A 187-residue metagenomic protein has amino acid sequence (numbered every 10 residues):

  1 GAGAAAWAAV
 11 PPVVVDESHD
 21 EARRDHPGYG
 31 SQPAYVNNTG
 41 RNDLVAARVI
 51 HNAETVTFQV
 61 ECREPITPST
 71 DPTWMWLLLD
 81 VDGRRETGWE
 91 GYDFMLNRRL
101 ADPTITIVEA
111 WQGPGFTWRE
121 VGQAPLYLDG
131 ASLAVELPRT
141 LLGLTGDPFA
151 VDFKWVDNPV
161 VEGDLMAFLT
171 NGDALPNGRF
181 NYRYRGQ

Functional and structural regions predicted by a protein language model:
G1-W74, L78-F116, D157-Q187: Order/disorder boundary and secretion-linked terminal/linker segments
D20, D80, Y127, L137-P138: Poly-acidic low-complexity segments
V45-R48, V121-L126: Beta-strand-rich interaction surfaces with strong enrichment in secreted/lumenal proteins
D102-T104, G122-A124, A131: Generic structural signal for short, solvent-exposed loop/turn connectors between secondary structure elements
L128-P176: Ser/Thr/Pro-rich, low-complexity mucin-like regions that serve as glycosylated stalks/linkers or repetitive adhesive
